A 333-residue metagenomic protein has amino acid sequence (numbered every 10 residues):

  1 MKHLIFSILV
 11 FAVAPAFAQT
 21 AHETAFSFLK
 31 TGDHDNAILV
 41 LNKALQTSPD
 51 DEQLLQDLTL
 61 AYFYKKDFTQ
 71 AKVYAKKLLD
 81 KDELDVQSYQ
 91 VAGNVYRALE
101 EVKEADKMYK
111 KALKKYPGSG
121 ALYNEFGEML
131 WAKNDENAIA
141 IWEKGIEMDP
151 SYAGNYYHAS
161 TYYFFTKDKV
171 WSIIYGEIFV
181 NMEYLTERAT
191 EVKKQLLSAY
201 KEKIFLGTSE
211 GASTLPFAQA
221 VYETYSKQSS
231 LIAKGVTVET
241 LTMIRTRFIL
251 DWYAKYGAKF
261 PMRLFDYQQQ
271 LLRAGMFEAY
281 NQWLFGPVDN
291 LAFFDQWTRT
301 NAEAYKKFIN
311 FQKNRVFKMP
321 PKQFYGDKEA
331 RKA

Functional and structural regions predicted by a protein language model:
Q19-D50, D57-L60, Y64, N94: Alpha-helical segment of the N-proximal tetratricopeptide repeat
K30-T31, Y64-K65, A98-L99, W131-K133 (+2 more regions): Register position in tetratricopeptide repeats
K43-A44, K77-L78, K111-A112, K144-G145 (+1 more regions): Canonical positions in the second alpha-helix
L54, S88, L122, N155 (+1 more regions): TPR alpha-solenoid repeat register
D57-L60, Q90-V91, E125, H158 (+1 more regions): Canonical tetratricopeptide repeat
G154-A333: Eukaryotic alpha-helical solenoid repeat scaffolds
